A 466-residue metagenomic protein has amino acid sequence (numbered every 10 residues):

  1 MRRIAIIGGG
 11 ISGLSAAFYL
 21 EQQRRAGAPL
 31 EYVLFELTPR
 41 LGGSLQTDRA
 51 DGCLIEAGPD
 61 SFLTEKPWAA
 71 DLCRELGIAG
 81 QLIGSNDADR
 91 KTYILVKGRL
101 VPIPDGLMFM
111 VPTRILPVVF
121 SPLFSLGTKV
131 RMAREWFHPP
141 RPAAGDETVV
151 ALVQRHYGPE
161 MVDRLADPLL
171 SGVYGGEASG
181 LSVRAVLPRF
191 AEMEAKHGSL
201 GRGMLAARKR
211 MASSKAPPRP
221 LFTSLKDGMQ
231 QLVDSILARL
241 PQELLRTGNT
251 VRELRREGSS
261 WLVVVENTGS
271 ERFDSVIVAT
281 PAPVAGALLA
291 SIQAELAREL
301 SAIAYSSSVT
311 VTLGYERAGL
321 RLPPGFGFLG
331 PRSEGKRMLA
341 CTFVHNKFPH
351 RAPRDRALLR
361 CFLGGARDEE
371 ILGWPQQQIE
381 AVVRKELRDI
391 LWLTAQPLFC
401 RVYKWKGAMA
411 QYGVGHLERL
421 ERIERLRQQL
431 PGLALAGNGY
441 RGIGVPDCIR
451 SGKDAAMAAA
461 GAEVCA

Functional and structural regions predicted by a protein language model:
M1-S12: Beta1/beta-strand and adjacent pyrophosphate-binding region of the FAD-binding site in flavoprotein oxidoreductases
I4-I6, Y32, L433: Conserved hydrophobic helix-helix packing surfaces used for dimerization/oligomerization
S12, R40, P283: Conserved Rossmann-like nucleotide-cofactor binding loop
E21-A50: Glycine-rich FAD pyrophosphate-binding loop
D51-P140: Dinucleotide-binding Rossmann-like beta1-alpha1 core, especially the glycine-rich loop that anchors the ADP
K91, V111-I115, F124, T128-E253 (+1 more regions): Active-site/ligand-binding neighborhood in enzyme catalytic cores
P104-L107, P323-G325, L339-A466: Conserved flavin/dinucleotide-binding core of flavoenzymes
T247-L359, A366-L372, Q377, K385 (+1 more regions): Mid-domain catalytic core of redox enzymes that form a hydrophobic substrate pocket/lid adjacent to a catalytic redox
